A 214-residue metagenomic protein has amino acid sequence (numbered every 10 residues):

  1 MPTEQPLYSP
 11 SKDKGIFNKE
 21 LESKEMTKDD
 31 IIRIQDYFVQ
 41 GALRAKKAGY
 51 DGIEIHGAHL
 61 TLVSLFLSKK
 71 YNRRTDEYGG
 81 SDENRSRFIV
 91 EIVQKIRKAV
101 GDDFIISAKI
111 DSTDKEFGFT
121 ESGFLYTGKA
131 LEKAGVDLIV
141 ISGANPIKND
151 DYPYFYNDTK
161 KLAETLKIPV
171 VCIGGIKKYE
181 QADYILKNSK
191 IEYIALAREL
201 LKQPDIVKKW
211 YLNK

Functional and structural regions predicted by a protein language model:
M1-K214: Flavin-dependent oxidoreductase catalytic cores
